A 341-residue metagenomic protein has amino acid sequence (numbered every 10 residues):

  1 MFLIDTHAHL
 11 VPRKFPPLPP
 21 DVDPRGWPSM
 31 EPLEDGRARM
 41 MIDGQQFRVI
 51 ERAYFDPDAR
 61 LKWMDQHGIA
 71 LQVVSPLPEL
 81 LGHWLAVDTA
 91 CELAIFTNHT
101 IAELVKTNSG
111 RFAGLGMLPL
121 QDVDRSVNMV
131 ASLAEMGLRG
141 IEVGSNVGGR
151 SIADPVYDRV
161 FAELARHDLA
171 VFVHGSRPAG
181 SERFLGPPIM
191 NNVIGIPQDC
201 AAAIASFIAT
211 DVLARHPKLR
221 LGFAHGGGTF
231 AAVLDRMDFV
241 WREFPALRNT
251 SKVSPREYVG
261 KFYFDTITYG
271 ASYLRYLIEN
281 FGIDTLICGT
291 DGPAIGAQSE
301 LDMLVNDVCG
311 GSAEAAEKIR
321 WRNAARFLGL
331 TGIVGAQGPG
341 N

Functional and structural regions predicted by a protein language model:
M1-T6, R13-L71, H99-T107, N128-S132 (+4 more regions): Mid-to-C-terminal alpha-helical segments outside catalytic/metal-binding sites
F15-S29, T89-C91, Y157, L185 (+1 more regions): Aromatic- and acidic-residue-enriched segments that line the glycan-binding/catalytic groove of carbohydrate-active
R48-R52, W63-M64, G68-E92, A102 (+1 more regions): Short, well-structured secondary-structure segments
I50-F55, G82, P119-R125, G148-P155 (+3 more regions): Acidic-and-aromatic substrate-binding clefts and catalytic sites of carbohydrate-active enzymes
Y54, C91-N98, V123-V127, S151-D154 (+5 more regions): Non-membrane alpha-helical structural segments and their capping/turn regions in soluble enzymes
D88-A94, A102-E163: Long, hydrophobic, well-ordered secondary-structure blocks that form the structural core and pocket-lining surfaces
L120, G175-G180, G292-A294: Short glycine-enriched loops at secondary-structure junctions
V130-I287, V334-A336: Catalytic pocket-lining loop regions of alpha/beta-barrel enzymes, especially the amidohydrolase/enolase/GH5 lineages
